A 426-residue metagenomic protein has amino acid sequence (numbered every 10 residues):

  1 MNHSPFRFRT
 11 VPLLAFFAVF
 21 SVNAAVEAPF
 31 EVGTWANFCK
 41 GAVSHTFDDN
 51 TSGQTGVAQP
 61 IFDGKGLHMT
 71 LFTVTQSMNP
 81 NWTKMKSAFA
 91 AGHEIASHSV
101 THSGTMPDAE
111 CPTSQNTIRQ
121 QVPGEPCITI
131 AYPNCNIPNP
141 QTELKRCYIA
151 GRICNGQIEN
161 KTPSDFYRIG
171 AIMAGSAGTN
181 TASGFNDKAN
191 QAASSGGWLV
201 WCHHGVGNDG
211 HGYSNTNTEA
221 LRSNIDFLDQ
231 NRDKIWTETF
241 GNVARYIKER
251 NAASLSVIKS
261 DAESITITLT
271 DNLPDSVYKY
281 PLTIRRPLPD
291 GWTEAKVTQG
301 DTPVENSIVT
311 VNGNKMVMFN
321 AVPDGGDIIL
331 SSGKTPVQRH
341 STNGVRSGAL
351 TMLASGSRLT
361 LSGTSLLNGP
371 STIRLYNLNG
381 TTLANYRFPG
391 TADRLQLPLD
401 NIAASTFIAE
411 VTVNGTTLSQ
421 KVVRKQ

Functional and structural regions predicted by a protein language model:
N2-P12: Bacterial N-terminal signal peptides that target proteins for export
V11-S21: Bacterial N-terminal signal peptides
V26-G56: Boundary/entry segment of secreted carbohydrate-active catalytic domains
A28-T34, D63, S77-P80, R119-V122 (+3 more regions): C-terminal domain-boundary segment and adjacent tail
G41-V43, G53, D63-A150, C154-M173 (+1 more regions): Metal-dependent polysaccharide deacetylase catalytic core of the NodB/CE4 family, i.e., the active-site-bearing domain
L282, T293-A295, G326, G369-T372 (+1 more regions): Short beta-strand/loop motifs in extracellular/secreted proteins, especially within beta-sandwich accessory domains
T310-P336: C-terminal beta-strand-rich structural cap/linker in extracellular carbohydrate-active enzymes
K334-Q426: C-terminal outer-membrane/trafficking sorting elements
